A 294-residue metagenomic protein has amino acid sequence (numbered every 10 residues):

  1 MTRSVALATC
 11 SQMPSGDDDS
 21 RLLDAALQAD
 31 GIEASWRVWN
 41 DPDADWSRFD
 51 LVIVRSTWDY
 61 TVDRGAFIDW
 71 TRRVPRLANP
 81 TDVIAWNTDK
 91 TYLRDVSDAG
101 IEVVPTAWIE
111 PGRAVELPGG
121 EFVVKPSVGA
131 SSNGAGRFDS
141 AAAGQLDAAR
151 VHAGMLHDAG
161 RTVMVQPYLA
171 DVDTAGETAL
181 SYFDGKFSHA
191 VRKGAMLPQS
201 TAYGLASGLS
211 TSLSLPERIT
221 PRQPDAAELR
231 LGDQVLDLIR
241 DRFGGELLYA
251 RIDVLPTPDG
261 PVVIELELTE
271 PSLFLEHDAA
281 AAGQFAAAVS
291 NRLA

Functional and structural regions predicted by a protein language model:
T2-T9, T71-P75, D82-A175, L229-R230: Active-site nucleotide/adenylate-binding loops and adjacent lid/helix of ATP-dependent enzymes
S4, C10-E110: Conserved N-proximal alpha/beta basic substrate-recognition cap immediately N-terminal to, or forming the N-lobe
I32, I101-E102, P118-G119, D241-L248: Short secondary-structure junctions
D45-D50, L117-G120, T174, P256-V262: A short, glycine/Asx- and small/polar-enriched loop/turn that sits immediately N-terminal to a beta-strand
F49-I53, K125, T178-Y182, G260-S272: A short beta-strand motif that forms the metal-chelation/ATP-contact edge of phosphoryl-transfer active sites
W58, S132, M196-Q199, E267-H277: Glycine-rich phosphate/pyrophosphate-binding beta-alpha loops
Q145-R242, V262: Phosphate-binding site of ATP-dependent enzymes
P224-A294: ATP-dependent carboxylate activation and anion-phosphoryl transfer catalytic cores that bind Mg-ATP to form
